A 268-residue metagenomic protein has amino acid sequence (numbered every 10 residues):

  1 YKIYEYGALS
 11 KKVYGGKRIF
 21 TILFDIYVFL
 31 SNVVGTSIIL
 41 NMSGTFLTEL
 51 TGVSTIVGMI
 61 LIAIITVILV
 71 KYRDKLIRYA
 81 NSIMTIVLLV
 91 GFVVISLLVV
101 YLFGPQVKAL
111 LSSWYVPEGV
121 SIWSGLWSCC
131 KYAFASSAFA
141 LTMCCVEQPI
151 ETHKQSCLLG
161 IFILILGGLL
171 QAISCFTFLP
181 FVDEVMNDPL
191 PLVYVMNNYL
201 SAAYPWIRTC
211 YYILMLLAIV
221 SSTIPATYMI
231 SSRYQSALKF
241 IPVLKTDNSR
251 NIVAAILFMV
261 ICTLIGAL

Functional and structural regions predicted by a protein language model:
Y1-G52: Membrane helical hairpin/interfacial module
G16-L30, V120-C130, S201-A218, N251-V260: Select transmembrane alpha-helical segments in multipass membrane proteins
R18-F24, M84-V100, I163-I173, L257-M259: Small-residue-rich segments of transmembrane alpha-helices in multi-pass membrane proteins, especially helix faces
I22-F29, E49-R73, G91-V93, A133-M143 (+1 more regions): Transmembrane alpha-helical segments of multi-pass small-molecule transport proteins
S31-N32, T36, V99-F103, W114-G167 (+1 more regions): Hydrophobic, membrane-embedded alpha-helices of multi-pass small-molecule transporters
T66, L88-Y115: Hydrophobic alpha-helical segments and their helix-loop junctions in multi-pass secondary transporters
F162-V185, S236-A267: Loop-to-transmembrane helix boundary motifs in multi-pass membrane proteins
F178-W206: Membrane-interface interhelical connector segments
